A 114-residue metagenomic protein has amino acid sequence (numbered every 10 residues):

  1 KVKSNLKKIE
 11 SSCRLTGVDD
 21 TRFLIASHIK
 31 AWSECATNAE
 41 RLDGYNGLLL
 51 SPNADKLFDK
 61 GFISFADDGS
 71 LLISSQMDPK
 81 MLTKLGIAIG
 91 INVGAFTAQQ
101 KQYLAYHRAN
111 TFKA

Functional and structural regions predicted by a protein language model:
K1-V2, K8-I9, V18-T21, A31-A114: A detector for short metal-coordination/catalytic motifs
S12: Ligand/cofactor pocket segment of small-molecule handling proteins
A26-I29: Histidine-centered catalytic micro-motifs used for acid/base chemistry in nuclease and nucleotide-processing active
